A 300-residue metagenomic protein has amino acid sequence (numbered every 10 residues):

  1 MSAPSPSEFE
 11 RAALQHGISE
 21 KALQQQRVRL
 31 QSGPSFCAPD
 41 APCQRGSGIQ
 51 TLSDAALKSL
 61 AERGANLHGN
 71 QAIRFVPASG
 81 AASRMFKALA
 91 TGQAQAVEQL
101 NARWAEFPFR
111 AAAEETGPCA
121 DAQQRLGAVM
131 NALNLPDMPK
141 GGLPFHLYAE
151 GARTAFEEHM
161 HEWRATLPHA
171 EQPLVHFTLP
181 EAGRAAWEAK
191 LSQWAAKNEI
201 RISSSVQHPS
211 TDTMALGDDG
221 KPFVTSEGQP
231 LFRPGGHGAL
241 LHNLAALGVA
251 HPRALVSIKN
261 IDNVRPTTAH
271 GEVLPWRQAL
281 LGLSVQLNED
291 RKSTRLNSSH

Functional and structural regions predicted by a protein language model:
M1-S47, H146, E150, H169-F177: Low-complexity, highly charged intrinsically disordered N-terminal segments that act as targeting/localization
I73-A90, G235-G248: Conserved phosphate/anionic-ligand binding catalytic regions in large, soluble enzymes, centered on
A88-Q95, A152-A170, S192-A195: Histidine-anchored nucleotide/phosphate-binding helix
W163-S203, R295: Gly/Pro-rich turn-and-neighbor structural signature
L179-A186, S204-D218, P266-T268: Short, conserved secondary-structure transition motifs
D212-A246: Phosphate/diphosphate-binding loops
S257-K259, N263-S293: Extended, well-ordered alpha-helical scaffold/bundle regions in very large, multi-domain proteins
T294-H300: Conserved small/polar residues in nucleotide/adenosyl-binding loops
